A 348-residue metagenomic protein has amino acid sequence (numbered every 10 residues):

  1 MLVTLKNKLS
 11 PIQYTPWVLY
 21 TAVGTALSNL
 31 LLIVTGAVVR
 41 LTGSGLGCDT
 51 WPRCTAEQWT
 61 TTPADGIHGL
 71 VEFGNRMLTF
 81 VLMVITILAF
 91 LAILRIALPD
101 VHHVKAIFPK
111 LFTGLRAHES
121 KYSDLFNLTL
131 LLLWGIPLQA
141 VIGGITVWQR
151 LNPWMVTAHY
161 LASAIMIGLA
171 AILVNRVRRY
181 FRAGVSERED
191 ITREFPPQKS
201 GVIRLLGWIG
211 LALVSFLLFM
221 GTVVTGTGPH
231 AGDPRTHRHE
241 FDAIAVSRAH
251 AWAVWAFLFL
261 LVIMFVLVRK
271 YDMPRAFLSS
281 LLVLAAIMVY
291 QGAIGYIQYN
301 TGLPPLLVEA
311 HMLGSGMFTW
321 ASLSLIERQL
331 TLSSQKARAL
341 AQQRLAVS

Functional and structural regions predicted by a protein language model:
L2-S348: Polytopic transmembrane helical bundles with strong interfacial aromatic enrichment
